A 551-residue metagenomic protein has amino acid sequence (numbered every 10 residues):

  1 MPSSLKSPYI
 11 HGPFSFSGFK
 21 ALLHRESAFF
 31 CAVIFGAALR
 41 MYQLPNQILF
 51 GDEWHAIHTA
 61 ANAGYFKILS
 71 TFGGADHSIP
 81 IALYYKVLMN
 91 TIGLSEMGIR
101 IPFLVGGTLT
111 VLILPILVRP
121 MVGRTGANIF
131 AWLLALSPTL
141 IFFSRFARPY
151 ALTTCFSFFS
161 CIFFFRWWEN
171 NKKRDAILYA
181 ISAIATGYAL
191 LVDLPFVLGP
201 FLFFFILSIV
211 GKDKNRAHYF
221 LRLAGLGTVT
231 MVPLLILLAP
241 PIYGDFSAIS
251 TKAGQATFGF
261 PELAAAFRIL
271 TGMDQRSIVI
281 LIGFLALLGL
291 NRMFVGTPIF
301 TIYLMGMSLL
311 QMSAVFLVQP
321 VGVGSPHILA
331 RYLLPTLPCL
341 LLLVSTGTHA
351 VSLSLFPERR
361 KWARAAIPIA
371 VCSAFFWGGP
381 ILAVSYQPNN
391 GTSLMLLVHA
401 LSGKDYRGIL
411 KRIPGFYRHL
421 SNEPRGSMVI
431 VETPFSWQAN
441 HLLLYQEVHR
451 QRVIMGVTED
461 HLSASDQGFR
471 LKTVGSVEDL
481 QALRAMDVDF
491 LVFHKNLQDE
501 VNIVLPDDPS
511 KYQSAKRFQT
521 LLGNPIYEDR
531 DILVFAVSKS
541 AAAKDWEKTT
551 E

Functional and structural regions predicted by a protein language model:
F19-S27, R119-M121, T125-G126, S208-L226 (+3 more regions): Membrane-interface helix-loop-helix junctions at transmembrane boundaries of multi-pass membrane enzymes, predominantly
F30, I34, I101-V122, F158-F159: Transmembrane-helix motifs of polytopic, lipid-linked glycan transferases
F30-F35, A183, F201, R222-M231 (+4 more regions): Transmembrane alpha-helix segments characteristic of polytopic inner-membrane glycan-assembly/cell-envelope
F30-V33, I181, T228-V229, T297 (+2 more regions): Signature aromatic-anchored transmembrane alpha helix within multi-pass, membrane-resident enzymes that catalyze glycan
L39, F66, G74-H77, T91 (+2 more regions): Transmembrane-lumen/periplasm boundary regions of multi-pass, lipid-linked membrane glycan transferases
M121-T125, S160-L178, T186, T348: Membrane-interface transmembrane helices that cradle and orient dolichyl/undecaprenyl
F143-S144, A151-T153, P195, I280 (+3 more regions): Hydrophobic/aromatic-rich transmembrane helices and adjacent perimembrane loops
P380-E551: Extracytoplasmic
